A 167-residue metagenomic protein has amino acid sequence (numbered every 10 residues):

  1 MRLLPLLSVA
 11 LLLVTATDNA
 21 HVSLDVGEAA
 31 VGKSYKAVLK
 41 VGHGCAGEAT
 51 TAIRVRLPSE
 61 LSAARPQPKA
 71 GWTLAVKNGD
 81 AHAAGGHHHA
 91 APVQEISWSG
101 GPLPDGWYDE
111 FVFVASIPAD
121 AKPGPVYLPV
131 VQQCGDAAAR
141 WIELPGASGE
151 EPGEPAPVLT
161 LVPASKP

Functional and structural regions predicted by a protein language model:
P5-V14: Bacterial N-terminal signal peptides
A16-H21: Sec/Tat signal peptide C-region and signal peptidase I cleavage site
V31, Q133-P167: Extracytoplasmic/periplasmic copper-protein system
V31-A70: Low-complexity, serine/threonine/proline/glycine-rich extracellular segments that form mucin-like
E60-Q94, G146, P157-P163: A surface/secretory-pathway sequence property marking extracellular, secreted, or lumenal proteins enriched
I96-P123: Low-complexity, intrinsically disordered segments enriched in Ser/Thr together with acidic residues
K122-Q132: Short, surface-exposed ligand- or partner-binding patches at beta-edge/loop junctions that are enriched in aromatics
